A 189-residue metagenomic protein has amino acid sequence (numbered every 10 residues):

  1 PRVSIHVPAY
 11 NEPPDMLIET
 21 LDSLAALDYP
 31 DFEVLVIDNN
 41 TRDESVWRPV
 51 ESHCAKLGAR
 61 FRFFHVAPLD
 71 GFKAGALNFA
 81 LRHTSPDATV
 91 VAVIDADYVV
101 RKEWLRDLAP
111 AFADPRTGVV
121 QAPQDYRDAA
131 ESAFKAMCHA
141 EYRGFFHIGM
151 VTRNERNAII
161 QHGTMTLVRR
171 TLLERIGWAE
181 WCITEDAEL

Functional and structural regions predicted by a protein language model:
P1-D22: N-proximal low-complexity "stem/linker" segments adjacent to membrane-targeting elements
R2-S4, E33, E188: Cell-envelope/extracellular polymer assembly enzymes that use nucleotide-activated donors
I5-V7, V36, V93, V119: Structural beta-sheet core signal
L21-L69: Acidic donor-binding segment of Leloir-type glycosyltransferases
S52-T89, K102-I183: Long helical/loop segments within the catalytic core of UDP-sugar-dependent glycosyltransferases, especially the large
I94-V99: The conserved acidic donor/metal-binding loop of glycosyltransferases
I183-L189: Acidic donor-binding loop at a coil-to-helix junction in glycosyltransferase catalytic cores that engages
